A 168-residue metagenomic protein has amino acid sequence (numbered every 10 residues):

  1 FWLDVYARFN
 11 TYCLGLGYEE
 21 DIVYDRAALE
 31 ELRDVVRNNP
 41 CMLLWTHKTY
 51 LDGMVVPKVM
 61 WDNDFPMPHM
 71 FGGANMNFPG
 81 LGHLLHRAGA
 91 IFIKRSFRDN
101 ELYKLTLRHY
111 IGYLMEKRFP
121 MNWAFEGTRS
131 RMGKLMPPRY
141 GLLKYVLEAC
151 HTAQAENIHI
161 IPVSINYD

Functional and structural regions predicted by a protein language model:
F1, D25, L29, F78-P79 (+2 more regions): Short, structured coil/loop segments at alpha-helix boundaries
F1-M42, H47-K58, G82-G89, R108-H109 (+1 more regions): Membrane-anchoring hydrophobic helices of lipid-metabolizing enzymes
Y12-G17, M42-L44, N63-P66, K94-R95 (+1 more regions): N-terminal start-of-chain detector that recognizes signal peptides and the immediate post-cleavage beginning
Y18-E20, T49-D52, D99-L107, I111 (+1 more regions): Phosphate/oxyanion-binding active-site loops and adjacent basic polyanion-contact surfaces
L29, N75, R98, I165-D168: Residues that form or immediately flank small-molecule/cofactor binding pockets and catalytic motifs
V35-Y103, L147-C150, Q154-I161: Catalytic core of membrane glycerolipid acyltransferases/transacylases, capturing the structured, soluble-facing
F65-F71, H109-D168: Membrane-associated lipid acylation/remodeling enzymes share a hydrophobic transmembrane-juxtamembrane segment
